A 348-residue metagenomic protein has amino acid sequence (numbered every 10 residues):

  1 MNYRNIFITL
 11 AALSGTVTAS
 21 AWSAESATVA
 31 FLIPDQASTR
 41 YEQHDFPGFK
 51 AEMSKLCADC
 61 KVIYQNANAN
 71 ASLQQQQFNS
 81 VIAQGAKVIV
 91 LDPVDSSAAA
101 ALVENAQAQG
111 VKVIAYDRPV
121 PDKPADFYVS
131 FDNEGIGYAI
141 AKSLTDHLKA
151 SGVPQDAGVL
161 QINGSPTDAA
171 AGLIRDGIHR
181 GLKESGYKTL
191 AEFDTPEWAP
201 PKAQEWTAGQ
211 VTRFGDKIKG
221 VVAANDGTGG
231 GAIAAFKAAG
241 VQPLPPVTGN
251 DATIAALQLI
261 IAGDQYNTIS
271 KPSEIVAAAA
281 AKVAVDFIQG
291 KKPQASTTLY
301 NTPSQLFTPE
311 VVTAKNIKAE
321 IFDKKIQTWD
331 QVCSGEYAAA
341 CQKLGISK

Functional and structural regions predicted by a protein language model:
M1-W22: Gram-negative bacterial Sec-dependent N-terminal signal peptides
W22-K348: A residue-level marker of the well-folded mature domains of exported/periplasmic proteins
